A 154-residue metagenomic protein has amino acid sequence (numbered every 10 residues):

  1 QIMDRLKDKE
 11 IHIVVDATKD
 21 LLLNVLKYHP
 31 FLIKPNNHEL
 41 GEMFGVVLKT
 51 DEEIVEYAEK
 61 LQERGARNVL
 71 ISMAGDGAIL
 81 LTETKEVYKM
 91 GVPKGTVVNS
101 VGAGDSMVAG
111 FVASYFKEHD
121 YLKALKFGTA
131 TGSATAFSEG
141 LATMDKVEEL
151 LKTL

Functional and structural regions predicted by a protein language model:
Q1-E52: Conserved beta-alpha-beta core of the PfkB/ribokinase-like small-molecule kinase fold
D4-R5, L23-N24, D51-L154: Conserved phosphate-binding/catalytic region of the ribokinase-like
